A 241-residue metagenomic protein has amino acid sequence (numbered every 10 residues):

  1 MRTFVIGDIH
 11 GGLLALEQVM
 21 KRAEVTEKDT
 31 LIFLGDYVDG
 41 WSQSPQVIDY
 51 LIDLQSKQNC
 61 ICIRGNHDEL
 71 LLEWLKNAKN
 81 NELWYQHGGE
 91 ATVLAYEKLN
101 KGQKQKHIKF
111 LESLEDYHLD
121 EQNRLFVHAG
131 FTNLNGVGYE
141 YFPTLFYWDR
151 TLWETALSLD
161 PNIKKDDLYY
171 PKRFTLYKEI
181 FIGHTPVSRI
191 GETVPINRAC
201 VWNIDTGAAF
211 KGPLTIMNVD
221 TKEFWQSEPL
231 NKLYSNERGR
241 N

Functional and structural regions predicted by a protein language model:
M1-Y50: N-terminal active-site segment of His-dependent metallophosphoesterases
R2-H10, R124-G130, W202-I204: Active-site-proximal beta-strand elements of phosphoester/diester hydrolases
V5, L31-F33, C62-I63, L125 (+2 more regions): Residue-level marker for buried hydrophobic side chains located in beta-strands that build the well-ordered beta-sheet
D8, D36, L51, G65-N66 (+6 more regions): Divalent metal-coordination and catalytic microenvironments
H10-A15, D39-S42, E69-L72, N133-L134 (+3 more regions): Active-site environment of divalent metal-dependent phosphoester hydrolases
G40-I48, I52-Q122, Y147-S158: Active-site neighborhood of divalent metal-dependent phosphoester bond hydrolases
Q103-V127, T132, V137-R189: His/acidic metal-ligating clusters that form di-metal
K164-E228: Conserved beta-sheet core of the metallophosphoesterase superfamily
